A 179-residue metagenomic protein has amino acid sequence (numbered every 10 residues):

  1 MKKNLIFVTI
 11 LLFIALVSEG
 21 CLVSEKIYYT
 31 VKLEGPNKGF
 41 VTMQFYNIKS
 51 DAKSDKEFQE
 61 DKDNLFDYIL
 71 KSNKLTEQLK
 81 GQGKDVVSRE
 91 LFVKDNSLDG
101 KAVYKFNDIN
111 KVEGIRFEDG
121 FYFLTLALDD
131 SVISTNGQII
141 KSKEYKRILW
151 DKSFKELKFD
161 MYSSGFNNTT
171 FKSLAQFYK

Functional and structural regions predicted by a protein language model:
M1-V8: Bacterial N-terminal signal peptides that target proteins for export
I10-I14: Hydrophobic helical h-region of N-terminal Sec-dependent signal peptides in bacterial secretory/periplasmic proteins
V17-G20: C-terminal motif of bacterial Sec signal peptides marking the signal peptidase cleavage site
L22-Y28: Bacterial lipoprotein signal-peptidase II cleavage site
S24, K38-T42, D51-K53, I109-R116: Short, solvent-exposed secondary-structure capping/transition elements
Y29-N47: Post-signal peptide N-terminal segment of mature Sec-exported envelope proteins
V41-K71, Q138-K141, K146: Post-signal-peptide N-terminal segment of Sec-exported extracytoplasmic proteins
N73-K179: Mature, soluble, non-transmembrane domains
